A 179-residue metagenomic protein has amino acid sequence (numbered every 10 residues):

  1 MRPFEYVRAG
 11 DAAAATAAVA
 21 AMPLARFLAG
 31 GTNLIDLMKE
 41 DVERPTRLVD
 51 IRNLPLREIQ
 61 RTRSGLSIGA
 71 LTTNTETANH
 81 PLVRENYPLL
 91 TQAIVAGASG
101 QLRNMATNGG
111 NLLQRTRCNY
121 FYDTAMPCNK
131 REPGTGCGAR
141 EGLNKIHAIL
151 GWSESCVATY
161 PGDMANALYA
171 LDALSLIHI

Functional and structural regions predicted by a protein language model:
M1-H178: C-terminal structural segment of proteins
